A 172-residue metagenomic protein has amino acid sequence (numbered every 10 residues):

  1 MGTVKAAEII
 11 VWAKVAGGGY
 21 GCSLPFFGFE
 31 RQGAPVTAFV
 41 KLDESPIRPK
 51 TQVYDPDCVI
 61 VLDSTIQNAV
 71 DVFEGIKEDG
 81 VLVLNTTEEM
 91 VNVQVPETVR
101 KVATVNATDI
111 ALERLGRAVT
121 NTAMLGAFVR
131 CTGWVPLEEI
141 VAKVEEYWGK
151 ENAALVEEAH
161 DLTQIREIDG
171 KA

Functional and structural regions predicted by a protein language model:
M1-A172: Active-site cofactor/cluster-binding pocket
